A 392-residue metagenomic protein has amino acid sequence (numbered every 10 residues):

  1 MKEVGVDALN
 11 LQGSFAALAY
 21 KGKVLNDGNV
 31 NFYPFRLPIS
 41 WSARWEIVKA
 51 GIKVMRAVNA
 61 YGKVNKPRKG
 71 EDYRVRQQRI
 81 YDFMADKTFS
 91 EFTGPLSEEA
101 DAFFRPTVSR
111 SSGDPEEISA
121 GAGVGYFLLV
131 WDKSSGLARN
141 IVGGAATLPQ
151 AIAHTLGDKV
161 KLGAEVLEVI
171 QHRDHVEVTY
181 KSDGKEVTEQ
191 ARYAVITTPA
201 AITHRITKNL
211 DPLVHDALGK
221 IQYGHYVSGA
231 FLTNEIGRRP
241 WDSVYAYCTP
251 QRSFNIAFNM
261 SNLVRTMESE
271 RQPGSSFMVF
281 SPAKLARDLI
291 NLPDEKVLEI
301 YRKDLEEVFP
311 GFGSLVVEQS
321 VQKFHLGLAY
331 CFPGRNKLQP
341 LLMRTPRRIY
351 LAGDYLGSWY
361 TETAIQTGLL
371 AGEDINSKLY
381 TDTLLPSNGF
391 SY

Functional and structural regions predicted by a protein language model:
M1-K63, Q78-R79: Dinucleotide-binding Rossmann-like beta1-alpha1 core, especially the glycine-rich loop that anchors the ADP
A8, V160-L162, V166, V316-Q319 (+1 more regions): Generic structural signal for residues in well-ordered beta-strands
L11-K21, F103-S112, Q319-V321: Short linear loop/turn motifs
R56-E177, Q190: Active-site/ligand-binding neighborhood in enzyme catalytic cores
L162-F277, K284-I290, E307-V308, F390: Mid-domain catalytic core of redox enzymes that form a hydrophobic substrate pocket/lid adjacent to a catalytic redox
S243, A257-Y392: Conserved flavin/dinucleotide-binding core of flavoenzymes
